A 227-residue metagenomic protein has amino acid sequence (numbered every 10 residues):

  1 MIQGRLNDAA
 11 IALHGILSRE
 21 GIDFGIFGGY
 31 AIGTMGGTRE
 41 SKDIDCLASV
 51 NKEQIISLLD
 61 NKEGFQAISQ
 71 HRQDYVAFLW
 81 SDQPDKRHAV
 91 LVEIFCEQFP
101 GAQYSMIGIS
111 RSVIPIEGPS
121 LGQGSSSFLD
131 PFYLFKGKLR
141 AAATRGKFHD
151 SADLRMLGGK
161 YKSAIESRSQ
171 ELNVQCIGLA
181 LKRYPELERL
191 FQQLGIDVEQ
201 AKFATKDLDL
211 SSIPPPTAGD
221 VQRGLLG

Functional and structural regions predicted by a protein language model:
M1-G227: Compositionally biased terminal segments of proteins
